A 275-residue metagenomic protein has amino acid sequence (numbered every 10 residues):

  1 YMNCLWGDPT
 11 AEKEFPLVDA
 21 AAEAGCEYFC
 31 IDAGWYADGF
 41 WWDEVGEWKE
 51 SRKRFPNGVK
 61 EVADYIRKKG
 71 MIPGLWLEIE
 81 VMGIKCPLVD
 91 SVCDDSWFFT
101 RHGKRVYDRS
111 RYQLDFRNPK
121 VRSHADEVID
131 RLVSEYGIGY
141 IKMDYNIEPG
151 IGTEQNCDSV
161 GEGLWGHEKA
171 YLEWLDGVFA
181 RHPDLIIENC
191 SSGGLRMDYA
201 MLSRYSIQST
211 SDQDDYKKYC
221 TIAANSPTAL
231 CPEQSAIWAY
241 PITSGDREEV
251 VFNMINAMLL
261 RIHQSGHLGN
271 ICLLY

Functional and structural regions predicted by a protein language model:
Y1-E127, Y136, Y140, C157: Aromatic-lined carbohydrate-binding/catalytic grooves of carbohydrate-active enzymes
C4-G7, R52, D115-P119, G161-E168 (+2 more regions): Hydrophobic alpha-helical scaffolding
L5-D8, Y36-W41, E80-C86, E148-G152 (+4 more regions): Flexible loop/turn segments at secondary-structure boundaries
A22, P56-Y65, K69, V89-K104 (+3 more regions): Short flexible/disordered coil segments
D32, L77, D144, C190-S191 (+1 more regions): Short loop/turn and capping residues at structural boundaries
A37, D64-I66, K120-I207: Active-site and adjacent substrate-binding regions of carbohydrate-active enzymes
D108-F116, T153, V160-G163, C220-I222 (+1 more regions): Amphipathic, soluble alpha/beta structural segments
Y171-L274: Active-site-proximal substrate-binding groove within the catalytic cores of carbohydrate-active enzymes
